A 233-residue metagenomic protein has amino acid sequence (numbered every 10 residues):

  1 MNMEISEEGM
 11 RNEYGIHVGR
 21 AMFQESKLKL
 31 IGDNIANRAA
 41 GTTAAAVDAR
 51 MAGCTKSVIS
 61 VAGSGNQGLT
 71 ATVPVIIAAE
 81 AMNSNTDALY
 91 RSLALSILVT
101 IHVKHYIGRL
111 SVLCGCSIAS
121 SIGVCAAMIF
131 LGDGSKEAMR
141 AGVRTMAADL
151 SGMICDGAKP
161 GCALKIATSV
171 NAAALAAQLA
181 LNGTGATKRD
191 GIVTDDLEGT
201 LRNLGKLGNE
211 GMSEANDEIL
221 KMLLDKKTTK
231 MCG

Functional and structural regions predicted by a protein language model:
M1-Q24, L28, M128-G233: Functionally critical mobile loop/hinge segments
M1-T42, A46, A52, Q67 (+2 more regions): Helix-loop-helix hairpins and the membrane-proximal interhelical loops of multi-pass alpha-helical transport proteins
N34-G53, T86-K104, R144-G152: Acidic-glycine-rich active-site phosphate/pyrophosphate-binding loop
R50-S60, H102-L110, I154-K159: Glycine/charged-rich beta-loop-alpha catalytic/anionic-binding loops adjacent to active sites
K56-V73, C116-A119: Conserved phosphate/anionic-ligand binding catalytic regions in large, soluble enzymes, centered on
G68-S84, C125-D133: Alpha-helical support elements that line or immediately flank enzyme active sites and cofactor-binding pockets
R109, L113-I122: Aromatic-lined, polymer-binding surfaces characteristic of secreted/periplasmic polysaccharide-degrading enzymes
